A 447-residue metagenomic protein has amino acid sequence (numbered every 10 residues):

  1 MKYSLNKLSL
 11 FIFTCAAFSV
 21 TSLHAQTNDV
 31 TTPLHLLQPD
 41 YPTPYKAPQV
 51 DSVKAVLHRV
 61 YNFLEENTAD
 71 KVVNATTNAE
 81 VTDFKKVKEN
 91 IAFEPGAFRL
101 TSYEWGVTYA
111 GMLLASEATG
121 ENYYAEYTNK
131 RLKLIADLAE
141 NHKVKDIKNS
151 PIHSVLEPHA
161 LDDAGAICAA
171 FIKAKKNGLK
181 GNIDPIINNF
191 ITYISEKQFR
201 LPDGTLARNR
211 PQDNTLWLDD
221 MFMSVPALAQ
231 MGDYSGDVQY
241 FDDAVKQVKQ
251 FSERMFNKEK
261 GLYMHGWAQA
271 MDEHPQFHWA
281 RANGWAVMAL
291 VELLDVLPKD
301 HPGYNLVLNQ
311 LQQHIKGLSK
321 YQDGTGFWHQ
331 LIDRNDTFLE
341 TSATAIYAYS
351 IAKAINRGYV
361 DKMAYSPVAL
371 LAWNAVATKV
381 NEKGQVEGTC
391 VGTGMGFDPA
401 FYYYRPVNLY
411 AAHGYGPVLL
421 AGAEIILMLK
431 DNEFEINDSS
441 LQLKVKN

Functional and structural regions predicted by a protein language model:
M1-T27: Bacterial Sec-dependent N-terminal signal peptides
A16-L23, L294, I426, K430: Residue-level signal for alpha-helical transmembrane segments in multi-pass membrane proteins
T27-E104, A118, A125, K130 (+7 more regions): CBM-like carbohydrate-recognition segments
M112-A115: Alpha-helical support elements that line or immediately flank enzyme active sites and cofactor-binding pockets
A125-E126, D137-G266, Q276, K383: Extended ligand-binding groove/face enriched in aromatic
L218-Q330, T337-A348, V360-G394, D398 (+2 more regions): Extended ligand-binding clefts on enzyme/binding-domain cores
